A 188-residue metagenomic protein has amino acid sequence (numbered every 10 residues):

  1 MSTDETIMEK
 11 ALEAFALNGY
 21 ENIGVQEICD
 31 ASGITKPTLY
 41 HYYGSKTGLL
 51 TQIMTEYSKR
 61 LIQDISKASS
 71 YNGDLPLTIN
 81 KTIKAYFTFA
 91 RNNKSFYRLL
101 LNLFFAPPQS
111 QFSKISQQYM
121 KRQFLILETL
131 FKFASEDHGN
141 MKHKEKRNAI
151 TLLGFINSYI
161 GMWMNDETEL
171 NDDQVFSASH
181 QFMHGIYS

Functional and structural regions predicted by a protein language model:
T6, K10, A14-G48, Q52: Helix-turn-helix
K10-A14, F89, F155: Short amphipathic alpha-helical elements of helix-turn-helix/winged-helix folds
L17-E21, N72, N93: Short coil/turn segments at alpha/beta junctions that flank glycine-rich nucleotide-binding fingerprints
Q52, S66-N92, N148-L152, F176: Hydrophobic alpha-helical connector segments
T55-I62: Short, basic, alpha-helical segments at the C-terminal edge of helix-turn-helix-like DNA-binding modules
I62, S66, S110-E136, K146-I150: Amphipathic alpha-helical packing segments from all-alpha helical-bundle domains
R98-N102, S135-Q181: Hydrophobic/aromatic-rich alpha-helical bundle segments in the mid-to-C-terminal region
